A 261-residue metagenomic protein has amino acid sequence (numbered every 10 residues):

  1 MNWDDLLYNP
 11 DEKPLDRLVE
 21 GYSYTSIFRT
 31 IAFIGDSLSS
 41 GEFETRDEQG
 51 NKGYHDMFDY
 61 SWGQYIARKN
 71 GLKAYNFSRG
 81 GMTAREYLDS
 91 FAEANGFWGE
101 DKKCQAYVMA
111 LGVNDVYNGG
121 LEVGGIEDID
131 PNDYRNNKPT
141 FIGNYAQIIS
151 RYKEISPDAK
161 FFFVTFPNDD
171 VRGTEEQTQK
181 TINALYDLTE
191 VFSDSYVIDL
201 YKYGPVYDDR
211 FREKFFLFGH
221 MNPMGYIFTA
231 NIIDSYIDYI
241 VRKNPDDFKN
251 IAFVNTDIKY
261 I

Functional and structural regions predicted by a protein language model:
N2-S78, G96-F97, D246: Serine-esterase "nucleophile elbow" of acetyl-processing enzymes
T30-G35, S39, K73-S78, Q105-A110 (+2 more regions): Structural recognition of the beta-strand scaffold that forms the well-ordered cores of secreted hydrolase catalytic
S37-S40, R79-R85, V113-N118, P167-V171 (+1 more regions): Solvent-exposed loop/turn segments at secondary-structure junctions within structured extracellular/periplasmic domains
E44-P139: Conserved SGNH/GDSL esterase-like catalytic core that processes O-acyl groups on lipids and polysaccharides
G71, A92, G112, S150-P157 (+4 more regions): Sec-exported extracytoplasmic/periplasmic mature domains
G99-K102, P157-D158, S193: Proline-centered flexible-loop/turn and helix-kink motifs
Y145-S150, I182: Generic structural signal for well-ordered alpha-helices, preferentially at hydrophobic/aromatic core positions
F166-I261: Catalytic His-Asp segment of secreted/periplasmic serine-dependent ester chemistry enzymes
